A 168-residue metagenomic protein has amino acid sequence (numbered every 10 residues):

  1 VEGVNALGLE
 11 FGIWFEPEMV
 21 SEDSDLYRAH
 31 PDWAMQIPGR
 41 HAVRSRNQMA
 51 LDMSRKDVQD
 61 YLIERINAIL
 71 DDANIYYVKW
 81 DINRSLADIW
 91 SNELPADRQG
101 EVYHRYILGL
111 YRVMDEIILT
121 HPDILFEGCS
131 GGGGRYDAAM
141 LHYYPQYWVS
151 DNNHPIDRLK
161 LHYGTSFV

Functional and structural regions predicted by a protein language model:
V1, D32-A34, N92-Y106: Glycine-rich tight-turn/loop motif centered on a GG-T
V1-G8, M114-L119: Surface-exposed amphipathic alpha-helices with a cationic face
L7-F11, N74-Y76, H121-I124: Short, well-ordered coil/turn segments that N-cap beta-strands
F11-F15, V78-W80, E127-G128: Hydrophobic faces of well-ordered beta-strands that scaffold small-molecule active sites in alpha/beta enzyme cores
M19, R84-L86: Feature marks short, surface-exposed loop/turn motifs that line or immediately flank catalytic pockets and channel
S21-D60, H104-V168: Glycan-recognition surfaces
L51-D81, I117: An active-site-proximal structural segment forming one wall of the substrate-binding cleft that immediately precedes
